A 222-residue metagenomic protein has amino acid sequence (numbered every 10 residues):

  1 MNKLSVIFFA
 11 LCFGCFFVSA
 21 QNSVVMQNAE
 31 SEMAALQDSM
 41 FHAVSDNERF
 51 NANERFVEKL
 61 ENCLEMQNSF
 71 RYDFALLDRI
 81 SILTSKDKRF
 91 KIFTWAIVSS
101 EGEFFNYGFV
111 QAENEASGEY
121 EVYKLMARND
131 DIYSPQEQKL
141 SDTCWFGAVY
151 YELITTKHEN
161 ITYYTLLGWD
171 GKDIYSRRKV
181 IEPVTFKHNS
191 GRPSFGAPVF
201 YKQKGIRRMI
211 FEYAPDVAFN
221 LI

Functional and structural regions predicted by a protein language model:
M1-E32: Bacterial Sec-dependent N-terminal signal peptides
Q21-I92: Start-of-domain marker
E48-Y72, Y123-D142, V199-E212: Surface-exposed loop and turn segments in beta-propeller and other repeat-based domains that flank or scaffold
R89-A96, T162-D170: Short beta-strand elements that form the blades of beta-propeller/WD-repeat-like and other beta-sheet-rich scaffold
V98-E101, G171-I174: Short glycine/acidic-enriched loop and turn motifs that connect beta-strands
N106-A116, V180-H188: Beta-propeller blade signature
F109-T155: Short N-terminal edge-element motif at the start of the domain
Q136-L140, W145, V149-H158, K172 (+1 more regions): Short aromatic loop motif centered on NTY/YTY
